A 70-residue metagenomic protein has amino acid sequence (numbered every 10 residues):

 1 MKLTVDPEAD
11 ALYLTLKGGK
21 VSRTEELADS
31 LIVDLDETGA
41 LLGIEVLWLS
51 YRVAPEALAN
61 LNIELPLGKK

Functional and structural regions predicted by a protein language model:
K2-V5, A59: Alpha-crystallin/small heat shock protein
T4-K20, G68-K70: Short, positively charged
P7, L35-E37, L61-I63: Short linear motifs in intrinsically disordered/low-complexity regions
L12-L49: Amphipathic, hydrophobic secondary-structure cores in small proteins
G43-K70: C-terminal structural segments of small proteins and small subunits
